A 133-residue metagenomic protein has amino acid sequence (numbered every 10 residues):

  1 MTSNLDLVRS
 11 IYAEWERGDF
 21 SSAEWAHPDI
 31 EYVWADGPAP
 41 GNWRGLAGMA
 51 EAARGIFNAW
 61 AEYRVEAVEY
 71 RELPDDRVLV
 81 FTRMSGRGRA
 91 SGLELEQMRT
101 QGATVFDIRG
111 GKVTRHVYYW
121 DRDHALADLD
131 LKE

Functional and structural regions predicted by a protein language model:
M1-E133: C-terminal and inter-domain tail/linker signature
